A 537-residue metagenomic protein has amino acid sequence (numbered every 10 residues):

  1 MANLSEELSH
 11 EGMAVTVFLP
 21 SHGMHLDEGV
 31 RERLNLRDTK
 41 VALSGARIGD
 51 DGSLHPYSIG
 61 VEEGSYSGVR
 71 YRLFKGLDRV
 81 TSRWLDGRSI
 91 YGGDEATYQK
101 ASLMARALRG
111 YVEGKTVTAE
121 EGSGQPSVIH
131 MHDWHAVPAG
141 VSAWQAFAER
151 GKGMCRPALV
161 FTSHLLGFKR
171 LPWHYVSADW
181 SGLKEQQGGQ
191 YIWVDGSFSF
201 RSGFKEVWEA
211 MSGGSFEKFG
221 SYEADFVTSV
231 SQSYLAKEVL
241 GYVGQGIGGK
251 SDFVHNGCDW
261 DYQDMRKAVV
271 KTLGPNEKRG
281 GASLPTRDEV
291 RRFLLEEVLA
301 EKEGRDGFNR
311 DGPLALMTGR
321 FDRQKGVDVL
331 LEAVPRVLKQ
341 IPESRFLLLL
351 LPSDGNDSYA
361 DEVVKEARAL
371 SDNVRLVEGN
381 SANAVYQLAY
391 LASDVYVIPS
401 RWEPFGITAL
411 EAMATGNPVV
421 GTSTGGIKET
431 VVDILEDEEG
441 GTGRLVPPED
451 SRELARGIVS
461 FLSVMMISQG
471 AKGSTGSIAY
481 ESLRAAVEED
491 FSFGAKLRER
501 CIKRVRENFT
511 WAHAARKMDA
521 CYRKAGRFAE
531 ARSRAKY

Functional and structural regions predicted by a protein language model:
M1-Y537: Catalytic cores of nucleotide-sugar-dependent glycosyltransferases that transfer UDP/GDP/TDP-activated
